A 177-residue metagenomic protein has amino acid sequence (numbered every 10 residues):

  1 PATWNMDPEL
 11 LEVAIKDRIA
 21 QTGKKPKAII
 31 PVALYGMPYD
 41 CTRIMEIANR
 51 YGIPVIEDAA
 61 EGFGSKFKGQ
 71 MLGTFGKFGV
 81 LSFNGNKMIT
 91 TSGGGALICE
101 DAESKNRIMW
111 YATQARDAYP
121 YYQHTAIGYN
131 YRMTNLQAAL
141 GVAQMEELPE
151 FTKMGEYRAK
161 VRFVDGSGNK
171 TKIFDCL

Functional and structural regions predicted by a protein language model:
P1: Short beta->alpha connector loops at strand-helix junctions that form conserved, small/polar/Pro-enriched
W4-T91, A96-I98, E103: Active-site phosphate-binding strand-loop segment of PLP-dependent enzymes
G62-K68, F75-L177: Active-site region of PLP-dependent enzymes
